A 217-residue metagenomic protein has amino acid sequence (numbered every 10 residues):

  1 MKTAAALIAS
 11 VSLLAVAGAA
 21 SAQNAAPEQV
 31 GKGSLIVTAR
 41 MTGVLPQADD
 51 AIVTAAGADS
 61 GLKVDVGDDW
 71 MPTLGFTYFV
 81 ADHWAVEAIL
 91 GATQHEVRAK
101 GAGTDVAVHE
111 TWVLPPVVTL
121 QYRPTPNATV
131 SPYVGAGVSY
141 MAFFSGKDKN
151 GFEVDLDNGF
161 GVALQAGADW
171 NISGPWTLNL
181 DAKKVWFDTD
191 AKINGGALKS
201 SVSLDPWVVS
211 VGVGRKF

Functional and structural regions predicted by a protein language model:
M1-G31: Cleavable N-terminal export/targeting peptides
S21-F76, S145, G214-K216: Short glycine/proline- and aromatic-enriched beta-strand/turn motifs that initiate or cap beta-hairpins
G31, L62-D68, D105-W112, G151-F160 (+1 more regions): Replace "Gram-negative outer membrane beta-barrel proteins" with "bacterial and organellar outer membrane beta-barrel
G31-V37, D82-W84, A128-P132, F160 (+2 more regions): Outer-envelope beta-barrel architecture signal
G43-L45, T73-D148, P206-F217: Gram-negative (and chloroplast) outer-membrane scaffold detector with strong preference for beta-barrel transmembrane
D49-A56, R98-D105, F144-E153, D190-A197: Outer-membrane beta-barrel translocator domains and adjoining extracellular loop/strand segments of Gram-negative
H95, A99, S173-F217: Predominantly the C-terminal beta-signal and adjacent terminal strand-loop region of outer-membrane beta-barrel
P116-L120, V134-Y140, D157-A168, A182-K184: Hydrophobic alpha-helical segments of small multi-pass membrane proteins
